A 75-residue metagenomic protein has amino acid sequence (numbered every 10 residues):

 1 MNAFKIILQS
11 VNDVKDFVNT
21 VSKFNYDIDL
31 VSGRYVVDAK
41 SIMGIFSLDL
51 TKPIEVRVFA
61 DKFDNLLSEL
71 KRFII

Functional and structural regions predicted by a protein language model:
M1, V31, L48-K52: Short glycine-enriched loop/turn motifs at secondary-structure junctions
M1-L8: Short glycine-/aliphatic-rich beta-strand segments at the starts of folded cytosolic domains
F4, Y26-I28, I54: Conserved beta-strand core positions
I6, R34, F59: Glycine- and other small-residue-rich loops at beta-strand/loop junctions that grip anionic moieties
L8-V11, A39, A60, D64: Electropositive phosphate-/nucleotide-binding environments in soluble metabolic enzymes
V11-D27, Y35-L50: Amphipathic alpha-helical interaction surfaces in cytosolic regulatory modules
D29-G33, R72-I75: Conserved short beta-strand edge segments in small beta-sheet-based binding/regulatory domains
S47-I75: C-terminal structural segments of small proteins and small subunits
